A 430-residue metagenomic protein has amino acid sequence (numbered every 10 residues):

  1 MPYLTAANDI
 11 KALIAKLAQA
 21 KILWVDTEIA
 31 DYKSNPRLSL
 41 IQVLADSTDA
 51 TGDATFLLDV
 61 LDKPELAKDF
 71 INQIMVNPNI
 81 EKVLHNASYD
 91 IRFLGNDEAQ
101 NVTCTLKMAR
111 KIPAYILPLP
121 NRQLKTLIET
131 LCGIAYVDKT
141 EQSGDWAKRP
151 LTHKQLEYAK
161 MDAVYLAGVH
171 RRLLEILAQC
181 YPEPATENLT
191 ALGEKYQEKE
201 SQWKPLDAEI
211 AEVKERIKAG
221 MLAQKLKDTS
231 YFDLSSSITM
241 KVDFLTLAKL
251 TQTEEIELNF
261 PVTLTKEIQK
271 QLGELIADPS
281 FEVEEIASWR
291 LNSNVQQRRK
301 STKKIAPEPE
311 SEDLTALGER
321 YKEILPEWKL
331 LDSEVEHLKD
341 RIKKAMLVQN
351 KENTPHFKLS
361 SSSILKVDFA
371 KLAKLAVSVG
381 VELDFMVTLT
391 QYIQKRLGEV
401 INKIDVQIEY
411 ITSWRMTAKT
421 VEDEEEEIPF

Functional and structural regions predicted by a protein language model:
M1-P2, K11-A12: Short glycine- and acidic-rich boundary segments immediately preceding or forming the N-terminal edge of structured
P2-T5, A18-L23, D31-Y165: Conserved DEDDh/DEDDy metal-dependent 3′-5′ exonuclease domain
K16, Q73-I74, R172, E198: Alpha-helical scaffold elements within enzyme catalytic domains, especially in hydrolases
H153-K214: Mixed-charge, glycine-rich, non-catalytic linkers/tails in nucleic-acid processing enzymes
K204-F430: Extended, charge-rich alpha-helical segments
